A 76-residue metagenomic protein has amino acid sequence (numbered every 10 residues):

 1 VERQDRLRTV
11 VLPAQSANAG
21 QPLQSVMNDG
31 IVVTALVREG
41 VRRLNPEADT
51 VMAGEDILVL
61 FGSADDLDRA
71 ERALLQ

Functional and structural regions predicted by a protein language model:
V1-R3, L7: Anionic-ligand-binding alpha/beta catalytic cores of soluble enzymes and soluble regulatory domains that recognize
T9-Q76: Cytosolic Rossmann-like ligand/nucleotide-binding regulatory domains
